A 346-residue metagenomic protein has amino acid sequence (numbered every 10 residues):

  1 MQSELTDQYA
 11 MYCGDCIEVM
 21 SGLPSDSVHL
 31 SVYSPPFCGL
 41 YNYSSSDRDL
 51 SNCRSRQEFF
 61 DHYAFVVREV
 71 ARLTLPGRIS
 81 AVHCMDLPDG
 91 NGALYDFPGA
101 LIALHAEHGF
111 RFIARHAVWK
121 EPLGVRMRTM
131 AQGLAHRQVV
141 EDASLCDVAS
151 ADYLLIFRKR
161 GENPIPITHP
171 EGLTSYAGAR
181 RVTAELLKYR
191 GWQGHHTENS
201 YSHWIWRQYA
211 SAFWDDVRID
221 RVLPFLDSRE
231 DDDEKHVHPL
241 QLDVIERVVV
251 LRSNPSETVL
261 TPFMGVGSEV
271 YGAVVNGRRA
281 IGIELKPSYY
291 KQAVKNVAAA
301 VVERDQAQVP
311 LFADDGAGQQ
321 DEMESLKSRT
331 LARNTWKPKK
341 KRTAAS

Functional and structural regions predicted by a protein language model:
Q2-Q292, L331-S346: Core catalytic lobe of class I
A100-L101, V294-S346: Class I S-adenosyl-L-methionine-dependent methyltransferase module
